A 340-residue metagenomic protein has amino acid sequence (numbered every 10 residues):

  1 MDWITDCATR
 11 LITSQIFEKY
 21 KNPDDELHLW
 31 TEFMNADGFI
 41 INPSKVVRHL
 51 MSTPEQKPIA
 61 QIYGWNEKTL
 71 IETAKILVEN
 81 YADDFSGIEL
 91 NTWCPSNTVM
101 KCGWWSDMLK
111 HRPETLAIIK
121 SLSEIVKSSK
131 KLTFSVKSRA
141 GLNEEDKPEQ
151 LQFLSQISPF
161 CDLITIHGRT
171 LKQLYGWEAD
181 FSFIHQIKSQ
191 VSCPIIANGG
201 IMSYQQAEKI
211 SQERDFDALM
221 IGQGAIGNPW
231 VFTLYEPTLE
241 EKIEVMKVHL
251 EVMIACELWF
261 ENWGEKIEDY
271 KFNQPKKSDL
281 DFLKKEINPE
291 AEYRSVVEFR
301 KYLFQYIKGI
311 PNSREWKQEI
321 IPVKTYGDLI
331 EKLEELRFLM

Functional and structural regions predicted by a protein language model:
M1, M34-A36, Y63-W65, W93-P95 (+4 more regions): Active-site beta-loop-alpha junctions enriched in small/polar residues
M1-D83: Glycine-rich, positively charged N-terminal anion/phosphate-binding segment
D2, A8, E124-I125, T133 (+4 more regions): Alpha/beta catalytic cores of nucleotide-metabolism and tRNA/nucleoside-modifying enzymes
C7-A8, I40, E72, V99-M100 (+3 more regions): Short glycine-/acidic-enriched loop or helix-start segments at secondary-structure transitions that form or flank
Y20, K75-I88, T92-C102, R112-C193 (+1 more regions): Alpha/beta enzyme core
L29-T31, P58-I62, S86-L90, F134-S138 (+3 more regions): Hydrophobic faces of well-ordered beta-strands that scaffold small-molecule active sites in alpha/beta enzyme cores
W30-T31, N35-G38, I88-W93, S106-D107 (+1 more regions): Glycine-rich, aromatic-flanked loop segments that form ligand/cofactor-binding clefts across common enzyme folds
V46-R48, G103-L109, Y235-P237: Short glycine-enriched, charge-decorated loop/helix-capping segments at active-site entrances that position
